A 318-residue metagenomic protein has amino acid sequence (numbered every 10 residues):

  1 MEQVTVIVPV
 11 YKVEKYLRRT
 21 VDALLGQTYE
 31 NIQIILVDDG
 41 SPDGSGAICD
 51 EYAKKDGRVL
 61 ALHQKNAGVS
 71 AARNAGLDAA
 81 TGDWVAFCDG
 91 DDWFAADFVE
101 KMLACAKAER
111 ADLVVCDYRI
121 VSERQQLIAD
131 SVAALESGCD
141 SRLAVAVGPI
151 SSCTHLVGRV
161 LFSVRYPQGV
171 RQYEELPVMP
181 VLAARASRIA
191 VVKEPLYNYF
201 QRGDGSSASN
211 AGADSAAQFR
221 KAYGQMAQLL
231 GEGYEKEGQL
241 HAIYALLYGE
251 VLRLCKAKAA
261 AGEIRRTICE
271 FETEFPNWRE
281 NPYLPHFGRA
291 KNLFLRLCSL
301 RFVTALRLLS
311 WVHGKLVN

Functional and structural regions predicted by a protein language model:
E2-T5, Q33, P177: Cell-envelope/extracellular polymer assembly enzymes that use nucleotide-activated donors
K12-G26: Short, well-formed alpha-helical segments that are part of the catalytic scaffolds of diverse glycosyltransferases
L24, D39-G40, A67, G90: Conserved short acidic donor-positioning loop in nucleotide-sugar-dependent glycosyltransferases
D38-A47: A conserved acidic beta->alpha catalytic loop
Q64-A80, F87: Glycine-rich, basic loop-to-helix element that forms the pyrophosphate-binding segment of sugar-nucleotide handling
V69, G90-A190, Y197-D214, G231: Donor-binding/catalytic cores of nucleotide-activated saccharide and glycerol-phosphate transferases/polymerases
L196-G203, S209-G238, Y248-R253, A257-N277: Catalytic core of nucleotide-sugar-dependent glycosyltransferases
A257-N318: Membrane-interface aromatic/basic loop that binds lipid-linked glycans or pyrophosphate carriers, typified by
